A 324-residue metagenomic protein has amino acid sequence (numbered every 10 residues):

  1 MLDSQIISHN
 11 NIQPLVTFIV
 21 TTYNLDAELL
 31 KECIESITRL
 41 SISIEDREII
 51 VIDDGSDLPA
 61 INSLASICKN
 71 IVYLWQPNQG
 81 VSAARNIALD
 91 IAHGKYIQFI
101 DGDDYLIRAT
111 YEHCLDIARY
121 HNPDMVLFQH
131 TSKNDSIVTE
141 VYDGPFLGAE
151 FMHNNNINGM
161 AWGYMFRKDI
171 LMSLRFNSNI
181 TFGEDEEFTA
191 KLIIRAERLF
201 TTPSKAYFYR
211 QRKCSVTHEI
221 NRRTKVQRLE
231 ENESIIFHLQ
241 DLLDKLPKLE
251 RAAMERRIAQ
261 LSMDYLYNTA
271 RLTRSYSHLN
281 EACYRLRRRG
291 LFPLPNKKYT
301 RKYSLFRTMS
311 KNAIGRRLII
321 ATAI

Functional and structural regions predicted by a protein language model:
M1-S4, Y120, R271-I324: Membrane-interface aromatic/basic loop that binds lipid-linked glycans or pyrophosphate carriers, typified by
L2-D3, V20, L25-L40: Short, well-formed alpha-helical segments that are part of the catalytic scaffolds of diverse glycosyltransferases
I34-P77: Acidic donor-binding segment of Leloir-type glycosyltransferases
Q76-A92: Glycine-rich, basic loop-to-helix element that forms the pyrophosphate-binding segment of sugar-nucleotide handling
I97: Short aromatic/hydrophobic "clamp" motif used to bind/position activated sugar donors
I107-I180: Flexible acidic/His/Gly-enriched loops in nucleotide-sugar-dependent glycosyltransferase catalytic domains
A149-R223: Conserved nucleotide-sugar donor-binding catalytic segment
A206-K213, E219-L249, N268-L291: Catalytic core of nucleotide-sugar-dependent glycosyltransferases
